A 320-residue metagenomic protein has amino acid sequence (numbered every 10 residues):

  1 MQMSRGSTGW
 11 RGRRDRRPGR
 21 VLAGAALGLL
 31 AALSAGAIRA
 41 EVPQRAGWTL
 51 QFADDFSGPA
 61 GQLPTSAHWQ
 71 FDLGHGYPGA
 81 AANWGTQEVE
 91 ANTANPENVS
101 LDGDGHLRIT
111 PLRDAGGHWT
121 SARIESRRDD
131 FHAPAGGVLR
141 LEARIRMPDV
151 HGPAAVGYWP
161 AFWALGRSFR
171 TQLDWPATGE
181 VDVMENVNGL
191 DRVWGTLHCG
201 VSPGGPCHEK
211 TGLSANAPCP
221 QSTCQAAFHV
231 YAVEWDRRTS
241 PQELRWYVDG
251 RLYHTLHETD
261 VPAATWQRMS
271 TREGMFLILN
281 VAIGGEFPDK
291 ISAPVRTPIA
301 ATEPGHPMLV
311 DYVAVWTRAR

Functional and structural regions predicted by a protein language model:
M1-R17: N-terminal secretory signal peptides that target proteins for export/translocation
G6-G9, G36, F56: Serine/proline-rich low-complexity intrinsically disordered segments, especially terminal tails, linkers
R14-R17, G36, G189: Short alpha-helical segments used as structural interaction elements across diverse proteins
R16-G24: N-terminal export leaders
A23-S34: Bacterial N-terminal signal peptides
I38-R320: GH16 jelly-roll
